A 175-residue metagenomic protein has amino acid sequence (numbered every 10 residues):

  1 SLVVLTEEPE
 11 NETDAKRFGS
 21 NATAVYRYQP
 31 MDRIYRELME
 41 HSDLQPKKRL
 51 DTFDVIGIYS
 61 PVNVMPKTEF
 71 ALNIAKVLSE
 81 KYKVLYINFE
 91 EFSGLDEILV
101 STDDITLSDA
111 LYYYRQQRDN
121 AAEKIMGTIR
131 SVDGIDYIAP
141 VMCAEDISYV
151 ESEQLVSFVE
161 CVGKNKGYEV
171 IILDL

Functional and structural regions predicted by a protein language model:
S1, P9-N11, N63-P66, C143-V150: Short acidic, S/G/P-rich loop/turn micro-motifs used as interaction or catalytic elements
S1-E7, Y86, V170-L175: Short, hydrophobic beta-strand segments that form beta-sheet elements in well-ordered domains
S1-V55, T102-A122: Acidic-aromatic/histidine active-site loop/patch
V3, V25, I56, L85-I87 (+1 more regions): Hydrophobic/aromatic beta-strand patches that form the interior of the parallel beta-sheet core in alpha/beta enzyme
R27, C161-L175: Conserved catalytic-core segment of NTP-binding enzymes
E40-L44, I74-V77, C161-V162: A generic secondary-structure signal
V55-R118, D174: Walker A/P-loop NTP-binding active-site region of P-loop NTPases, recognizing the glycine-rich GxxxxGKT/S
F89-G163: P-loop/Walker-type NTP enzyme "switch/lid" segment
